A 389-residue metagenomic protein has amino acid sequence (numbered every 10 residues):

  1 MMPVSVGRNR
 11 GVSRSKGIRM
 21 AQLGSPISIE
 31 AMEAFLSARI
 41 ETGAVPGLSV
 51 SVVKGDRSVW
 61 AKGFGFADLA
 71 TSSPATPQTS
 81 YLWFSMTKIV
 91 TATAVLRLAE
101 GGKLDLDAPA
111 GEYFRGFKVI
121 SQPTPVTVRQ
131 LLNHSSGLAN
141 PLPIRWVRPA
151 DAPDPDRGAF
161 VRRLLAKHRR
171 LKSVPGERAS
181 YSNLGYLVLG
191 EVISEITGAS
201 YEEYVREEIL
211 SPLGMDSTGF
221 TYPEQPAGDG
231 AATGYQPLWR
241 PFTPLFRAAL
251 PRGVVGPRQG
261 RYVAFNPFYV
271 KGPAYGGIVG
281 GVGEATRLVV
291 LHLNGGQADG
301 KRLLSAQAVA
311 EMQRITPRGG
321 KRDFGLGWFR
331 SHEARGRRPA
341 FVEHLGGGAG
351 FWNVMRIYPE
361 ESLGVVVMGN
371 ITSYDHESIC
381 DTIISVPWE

Functional and structural regions predicted by a protein language model:
M1-R19: N-terminal amphipathic/basic-hydrophobic helices that include classical n-h-c signal peptides and signal-anchor
L23-W83, K103, Y113, R163-L171: Short, conserved catalytic-motif segment at the N-terminal edge
D68, S121-G347: Short, surface-exposed loop or secondary-structure junction motifs that flank catalytic or metal-binding residues
Y81-F84, A179-Y181: Catalytic tyrosine of NAD(P)H-dependent dehydrogenase/reductases that use a Tyr as the general acid/base
L106-I120, S211-L213: Short, glycine/proline-biased beta-turn/loop segments that scaffold the active-site neighborhood
K321, R337-P339, V367-E389: Short, gly/Ser/Thr-rich active-site loops of penicillin-recognizing serine hydrolases
F341-H344, W352-I371: Short, well-ordered beta-strand elements
